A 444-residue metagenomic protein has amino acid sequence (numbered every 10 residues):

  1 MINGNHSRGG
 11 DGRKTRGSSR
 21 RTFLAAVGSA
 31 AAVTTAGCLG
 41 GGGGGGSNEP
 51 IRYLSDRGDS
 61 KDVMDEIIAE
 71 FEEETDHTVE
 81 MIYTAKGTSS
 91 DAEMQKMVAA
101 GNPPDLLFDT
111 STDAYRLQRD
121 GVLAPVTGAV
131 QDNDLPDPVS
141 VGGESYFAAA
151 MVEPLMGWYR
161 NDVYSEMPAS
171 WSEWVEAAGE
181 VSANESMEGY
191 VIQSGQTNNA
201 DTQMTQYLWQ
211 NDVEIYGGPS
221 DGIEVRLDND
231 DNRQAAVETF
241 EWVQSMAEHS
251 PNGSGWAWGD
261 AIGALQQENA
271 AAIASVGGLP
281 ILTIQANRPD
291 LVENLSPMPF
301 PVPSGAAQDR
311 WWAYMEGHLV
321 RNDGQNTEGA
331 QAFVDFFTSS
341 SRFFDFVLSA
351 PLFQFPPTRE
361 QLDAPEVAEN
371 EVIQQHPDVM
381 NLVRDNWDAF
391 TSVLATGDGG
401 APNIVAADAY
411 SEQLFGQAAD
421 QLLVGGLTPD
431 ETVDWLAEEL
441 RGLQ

Functional and structural regions predicted by a protein language model:
I2-S18, L24-R116, S304-A306, S341-D345 (+3 more regions): Conserved N-terminal structural module of periplasmic/extracytoplasmic solute-binding proteins
D56, I82, A149, W312 (+1 more regions): C-terminal capping/gating helix-and-loop segments adjacent to ligand/active sites or protein-protein/ligand interfaces
D62-V63, S182-E185, V334-L362: Periplasmic-binding protein-like
V63, I67, H77, S170 (+4 more regions): Short amphipathic alpha-helical coupling segments at ligand-binding clamshell hinges and other catalytic/signaling
S111-M156, E166, E173, S296-P299 (+1 more regions): Hinge/lid segment of periplasmic solute-binding proteins
T127-P136, S194, V213-E238, A286-D290 (+3 more regions): Short, solvent-exposed loop/beta-turn-alpha elements that line the ligand-binding surface or hinge of extracytoplasmic
A177-A178, D221-G255: Glycine-centered hinge/linker elements that transmit conformational signals in sensory and ligand-binding systems
E238-D335: Extracytoplasmic/periplasmic substrate-binding proteins
